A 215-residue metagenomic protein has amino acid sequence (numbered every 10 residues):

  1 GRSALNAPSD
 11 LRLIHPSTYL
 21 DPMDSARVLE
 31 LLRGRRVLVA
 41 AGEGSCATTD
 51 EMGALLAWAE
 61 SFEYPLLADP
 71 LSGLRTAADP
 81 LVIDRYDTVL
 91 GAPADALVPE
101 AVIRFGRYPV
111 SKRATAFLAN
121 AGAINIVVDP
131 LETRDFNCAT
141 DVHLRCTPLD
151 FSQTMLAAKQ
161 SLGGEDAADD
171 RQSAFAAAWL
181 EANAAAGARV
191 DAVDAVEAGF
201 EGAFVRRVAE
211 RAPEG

Functional and structural regions predicted by a protein language model:
G1-P8, F62, D170-A176: Short, compositionally biased "basic patch" segments
G1-R33: Conformationally flexible catalytic loops at phosphate/diphosphate-handling active centers
L20-M23, T49-A54, S61, L81 (+5 more regions): Conserved active-site and cofactor/substrate-binding residues in soluble primary-metabolism enzymes
M23-R27, A54, T88-V89, R113 (+2 more regions): Well-ordered alpha-helical segments embedded in enzymatic catalytic cores
D24-V37, W58, L97, F204-E214: Glycine-rich phosphate/diphosphate-binding loops that line cofactor/substrate pockets in enzymes
G34-T48, D191-D194: Active-site donor-nucleotide binding/catalytic segment of nucleotide-sugar enzymes
A41-I126: Glycine-rich, anion-gripping cofactor-binding loops and their flanking helix/strand elements in enzyme active sites
A119-G215: Phosphate/pyrophosphate-binding active-site segments
